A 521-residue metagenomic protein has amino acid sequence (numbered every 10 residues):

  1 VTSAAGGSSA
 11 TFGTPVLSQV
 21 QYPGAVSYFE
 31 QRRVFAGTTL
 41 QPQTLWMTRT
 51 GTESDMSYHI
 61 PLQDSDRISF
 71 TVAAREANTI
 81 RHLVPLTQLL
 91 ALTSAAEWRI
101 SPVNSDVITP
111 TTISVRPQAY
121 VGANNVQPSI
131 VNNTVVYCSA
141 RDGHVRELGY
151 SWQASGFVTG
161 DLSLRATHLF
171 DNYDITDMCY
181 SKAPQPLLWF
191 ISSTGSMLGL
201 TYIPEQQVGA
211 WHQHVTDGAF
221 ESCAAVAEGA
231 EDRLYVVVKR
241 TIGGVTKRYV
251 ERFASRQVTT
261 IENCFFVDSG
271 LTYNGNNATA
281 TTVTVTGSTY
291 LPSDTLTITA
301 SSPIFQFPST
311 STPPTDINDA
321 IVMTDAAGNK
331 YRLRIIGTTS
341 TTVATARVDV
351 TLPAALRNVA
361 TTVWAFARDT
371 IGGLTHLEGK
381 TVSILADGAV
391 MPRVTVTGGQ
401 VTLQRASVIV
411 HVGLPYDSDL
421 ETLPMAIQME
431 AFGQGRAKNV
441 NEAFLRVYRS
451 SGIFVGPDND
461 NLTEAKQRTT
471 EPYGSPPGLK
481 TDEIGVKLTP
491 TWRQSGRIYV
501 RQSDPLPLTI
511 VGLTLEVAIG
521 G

Functional and structural regions predicted by a protein language model:
V1-V16, V401-L403: Extended acidic/polar, glycine-enriched regions that form or flank non-catalytic beta-rich accessory modules
S3-A10, D64, S105-I113, G156-L162 (+1 more regions): Beta-strand initiation motifs
V20-T38, A77-P85: Beta-strand-rich domains and repeat architectures in extracellular enzymes and scaffolds, especially beta-propellers
G37, L92-S94, S139, S192-S193: Structural signature of WD-repeat beta-propellers
G37-D64, I100-T109: Beta-propeller domains
R75-N78, T87, W98, Y120-A123 (+2 more regions): Beta-sheet repeat architectures centered on beta-propellers
P102-G143: Catalytic or ion-translocation cores adjacent to nucleophile or general acid/base/metal-coordination motifs in diverse
